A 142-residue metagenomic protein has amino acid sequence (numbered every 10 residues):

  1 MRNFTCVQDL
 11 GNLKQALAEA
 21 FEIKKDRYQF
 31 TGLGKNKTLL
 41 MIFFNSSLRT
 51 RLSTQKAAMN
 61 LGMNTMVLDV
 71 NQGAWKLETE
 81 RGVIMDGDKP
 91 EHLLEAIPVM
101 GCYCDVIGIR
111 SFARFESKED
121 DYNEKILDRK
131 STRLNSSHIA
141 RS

Functional and structural regions predicted by a protein language model:
M1-A16, G108-R133: Helix-enriched interaction subdomains in cytosolic or periplasmic regions, typified by TIR/SEFIR signaling/NADase cores
M1-L52, K56: Positively charged, low-complexity intrinsically disordered leader regions
D26, L93-P98, E124-K130: Short, charged beta->alpha transition segments
T31-K35, V99-G101, S131-R133: Solvent-exposed alpha-helices and their adjacent loops that cap or buttress functional pockets in soluble metabolic
T38, S47-C102: Active-site cofactor/substrate anionic-group-binding motifs, chiefly glycine- and Lys/Arg-rich phosphate-binding loops
S47, R114-F115, A140: Glycine-rich nucleotide phosphate-binding loop and flanking beta-alpha elements of Rossmann-like dinucleotide-binding
D105: Conserved acidic residues
L134-S142: Single conserved hydrophobic/aromatic residue that forms the stacking wall/gate of nucleotide- or nucleobase-binding
